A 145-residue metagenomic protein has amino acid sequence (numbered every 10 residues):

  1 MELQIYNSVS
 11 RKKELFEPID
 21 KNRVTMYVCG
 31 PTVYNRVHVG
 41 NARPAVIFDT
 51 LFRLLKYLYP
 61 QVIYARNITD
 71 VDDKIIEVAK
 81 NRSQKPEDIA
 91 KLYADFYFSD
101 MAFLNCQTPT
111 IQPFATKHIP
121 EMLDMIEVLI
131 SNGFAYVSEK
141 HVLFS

Functional and structural regions predicted by a protein language model:
M1-S145: NTP-dependent nucleotidyl-transfer catalytic core
